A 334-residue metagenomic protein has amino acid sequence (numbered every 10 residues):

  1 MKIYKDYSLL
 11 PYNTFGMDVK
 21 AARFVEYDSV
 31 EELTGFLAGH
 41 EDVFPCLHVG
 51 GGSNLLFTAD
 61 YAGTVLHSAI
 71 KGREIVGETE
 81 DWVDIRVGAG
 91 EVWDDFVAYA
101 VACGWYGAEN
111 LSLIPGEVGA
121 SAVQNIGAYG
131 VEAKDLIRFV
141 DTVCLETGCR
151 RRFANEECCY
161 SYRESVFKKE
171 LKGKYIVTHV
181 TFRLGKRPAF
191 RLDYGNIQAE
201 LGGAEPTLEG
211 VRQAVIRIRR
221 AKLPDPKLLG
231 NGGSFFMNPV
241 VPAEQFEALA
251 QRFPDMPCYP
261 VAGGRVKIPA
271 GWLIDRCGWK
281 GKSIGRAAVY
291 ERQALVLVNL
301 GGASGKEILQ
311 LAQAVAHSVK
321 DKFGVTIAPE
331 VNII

Functional and structural regions predicted by a protein language model:
M1-T147: Anion-binding (especially nucleotide phosphate/pyrophosphate-binding) glycine-rich loop and adjoining beta-alpha core
Y4-K5, L10-T14, L55, R150-K306 (+1 more regions): Phosphate/pyrophosphate- and phosphate-bearing ligand-binding catalytic cores of soluble enzymes
W105, G305-I308: Beta-rich strand-turn-strand
V315: Phosphate/pyrophosphate-binding loops and the adjoining catalytic core of nucleotide-dependent enzymes
